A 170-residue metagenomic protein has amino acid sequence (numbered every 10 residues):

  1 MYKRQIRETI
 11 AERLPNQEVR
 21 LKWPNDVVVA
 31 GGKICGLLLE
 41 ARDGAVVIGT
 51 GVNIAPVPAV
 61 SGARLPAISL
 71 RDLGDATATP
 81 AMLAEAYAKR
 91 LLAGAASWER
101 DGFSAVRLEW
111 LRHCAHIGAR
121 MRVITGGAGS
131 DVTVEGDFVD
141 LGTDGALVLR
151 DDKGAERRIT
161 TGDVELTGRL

Functional and structural regions predicted by a protein language model:
K3-E18, V29-L170: Long, positively charged amphipathic alpha-helical accessory segments at protein N-termini or as interdomain linkers
W23, V27-V29: Beta-rich nucleic-acid/ligand-interaction surfaces
